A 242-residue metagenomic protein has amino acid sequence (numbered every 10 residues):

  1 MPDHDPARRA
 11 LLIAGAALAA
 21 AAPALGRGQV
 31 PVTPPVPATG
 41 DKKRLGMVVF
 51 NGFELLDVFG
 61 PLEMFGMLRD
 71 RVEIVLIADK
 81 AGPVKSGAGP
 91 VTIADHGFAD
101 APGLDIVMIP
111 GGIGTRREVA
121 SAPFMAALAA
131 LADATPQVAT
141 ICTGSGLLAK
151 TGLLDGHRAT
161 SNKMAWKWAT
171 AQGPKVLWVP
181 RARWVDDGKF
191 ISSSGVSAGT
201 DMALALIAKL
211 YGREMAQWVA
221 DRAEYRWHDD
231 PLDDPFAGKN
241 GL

Functional and structural regions predicted by a protein language model:
P2-V138, G146-K150, D155-G156, K167-R181 (+1 more regions): Extended, subdomain-level signal for the structured scaffold at the beginning of enzyme domains
A159: Anionic-ligand binding patches
M164: NAD(P)-dependent dehydrogenases' Rossmann-like dinucleotide-binding region
V185-D186: Generic beta-strand structural signal
K189-G195: A short glycine-threonine-serine/GTX helix/turn-capping micro-motif
A198: Divalent-metal (often Zn2+) His-rich catalytic cores of metallo-beta-lactamase-fold enzymes
